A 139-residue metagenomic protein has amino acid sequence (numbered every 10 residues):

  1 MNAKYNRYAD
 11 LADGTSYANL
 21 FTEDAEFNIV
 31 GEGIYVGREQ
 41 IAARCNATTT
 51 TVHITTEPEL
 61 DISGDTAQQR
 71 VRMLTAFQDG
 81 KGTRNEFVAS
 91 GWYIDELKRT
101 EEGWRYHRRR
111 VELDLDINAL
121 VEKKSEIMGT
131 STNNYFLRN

Functional and structural regions predicted by a protein language model:
M1-N19: Short acidic-aromatic low-complexity motifs
A9, F21, M73-T75, R110-L113: Short beta-strand segments enriched in hydrophobic/aromatic residues within well-folded beta-rich domains
G14-F77: A solvent-exposed, acidic/Ser-Thr-rich amphipathic alpha-helical stretch
H53-T55, V88-Y93: Short, surface-exposed coil-to-beta transition loops
S63, G80, Y93-I94: A structural signal for the main folded, soluble domain(s) of proteins
Q68, S90-K123: Short beta-strand edge/turn micro-motifs at domain boundaries
A76-E86, D116-I117: Short, cysteine-centered beta-strand-loop-beta hairpins and adjacent loop/turn segments enriched in charged/polar
I117-N139: Acidic/histidine-enriched, glycine/proline-rich intrinsically disordered or flexible terminal extensions
